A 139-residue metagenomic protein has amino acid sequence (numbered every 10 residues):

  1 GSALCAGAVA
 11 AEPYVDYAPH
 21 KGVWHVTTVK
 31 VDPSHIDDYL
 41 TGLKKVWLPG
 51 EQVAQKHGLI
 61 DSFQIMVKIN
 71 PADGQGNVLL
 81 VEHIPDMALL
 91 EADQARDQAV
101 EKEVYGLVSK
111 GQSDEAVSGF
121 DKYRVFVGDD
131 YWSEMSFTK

Functional and structural regions predicted by a protein language model:
G1-A3: Bacterial N-terminal signal peptides
C5-A11: Sec/Tat signal peptide C-region and signal peptidase I cleavage site
A11-D38: Immediate post-signal-peptide N-terminus of mature secreted/exported proteins
E12-A18, P49, V53-D61, H83-S133 (+1 more regions): An amphipathic, aromatic/His-enriched active-site/gating alpha helix that lines ligand/cofactor pockets
H25, G76-V78, D93-Q98: Charge-rich (acidic/polar
K30, V81-H83: Short hydrophobic/aromatic beta-strand micro-patches that form the beta-sheet surface supporting nucleotide- or nucleic
D32-G76: N-terminal, post-signal-peptide region of Sec/Tat-exported proteins
